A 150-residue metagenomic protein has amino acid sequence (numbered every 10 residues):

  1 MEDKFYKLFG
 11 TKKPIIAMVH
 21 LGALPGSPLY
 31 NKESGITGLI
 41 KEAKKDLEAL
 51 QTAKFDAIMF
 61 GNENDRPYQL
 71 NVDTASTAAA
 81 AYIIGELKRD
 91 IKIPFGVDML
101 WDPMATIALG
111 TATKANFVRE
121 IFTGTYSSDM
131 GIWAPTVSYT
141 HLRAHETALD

Functional and structural regions predicted by a protein language model:
Y6-S34, L149: N-terminal small/glycine-rich loop or linker at the start of catalytic domains across soluble metabolic enzymes
T11-I15, K54-D56, I91-F95, N116: Short, well-ordered coil/turn segments that N-cap beta-strands
I15-V19, F60, F95-V97, R119-E120 (+1 more regions): Hydrophobic faces of well-ordered beta-strands that scaffold small-molecule active sites in alpha/beta enzyme cores
L24-E42, G96-W101: Active-site mouth loops of central-metabolism enzymes
A57-A78, T125-D129: Glycine-rich, proline-tolerant flexible connector loops at the mouths of alpha/beta enzymes
D102-T113: Catalytic cores of alpha/beta
N116-M130: Glycine-rich phosphate-binding active-site loops on the catalytic face of alpha/beta enzymes
T140-T147: Conserved small/polar residues in nucleotide/adenosyl-binding loops
